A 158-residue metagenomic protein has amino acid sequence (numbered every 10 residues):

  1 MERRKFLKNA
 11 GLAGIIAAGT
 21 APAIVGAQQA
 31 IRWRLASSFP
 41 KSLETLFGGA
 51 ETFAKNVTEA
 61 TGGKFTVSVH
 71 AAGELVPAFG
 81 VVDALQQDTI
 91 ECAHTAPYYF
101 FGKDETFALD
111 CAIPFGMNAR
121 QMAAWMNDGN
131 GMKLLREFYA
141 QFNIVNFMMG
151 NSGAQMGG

Functional and structural regions predicted by a protein language model:
M1, T20-A36: C-terminal segment of N-terminal export signals and the immediately downstream linker at the start of the mature
L7-A27: N-terminal export signals
R34-A36, S68, A93: Short, well-ordered beta-strand segments
R34-E51, A72-V76: Extracytoplasmic "Venus flytrap"
L43-S68, N130: Short, polar/charged alpha-helical segment
K55, Q86, A96-G158: Contiguous mixed-secondary-structure segments that line small-molecule binding/active-site clefts of soluble domains
G63-F65, V81-T95: Alpha-to-beta junction loops
V69-D83: Short helix-initiation/N-cap motifs at beta->coil->alpha
